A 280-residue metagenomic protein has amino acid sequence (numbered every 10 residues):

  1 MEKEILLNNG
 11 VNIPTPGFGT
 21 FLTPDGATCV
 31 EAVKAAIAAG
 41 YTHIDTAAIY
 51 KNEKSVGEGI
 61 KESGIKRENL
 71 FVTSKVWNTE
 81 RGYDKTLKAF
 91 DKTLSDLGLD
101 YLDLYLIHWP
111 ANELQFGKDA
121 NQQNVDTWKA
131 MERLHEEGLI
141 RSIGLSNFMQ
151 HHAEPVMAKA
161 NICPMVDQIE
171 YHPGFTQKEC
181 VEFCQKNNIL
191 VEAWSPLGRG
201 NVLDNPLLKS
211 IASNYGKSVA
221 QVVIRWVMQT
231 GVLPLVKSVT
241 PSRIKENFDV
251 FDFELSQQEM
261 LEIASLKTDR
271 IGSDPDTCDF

Functional and structural regions predicted by a protein language model:
M1-L70, A130, G198, D279: N-terminal binding-site loop/beta-alpha segment at the start of enzyme catalytic domains that lines or forms
N8, G57-R67, L94-L99, M157-A160 (+1 more regions): Acidic (Asp/Glu)-rich catalytic clusters
P16-A27, V76-Y83, L114-G117: Active-site mouth loops of central-metabolism enzymes
P24-A36, G82-L97, H151-A153, F175-T176: Short, acidic/polar
H43, Y101-L104, S142, V166: Residues at the N-termini of beta-strands
R67-E80, L104-H108, Y171: A short, structured active-site edge motif that brings together acidic residues
T86-I107, R133-E137, I189: CE4/NodB-like, metal-dependent polysaccharide N-deacetylase domain that modifies extracellular/periplasmic N-acetylated
A111-F280: Beta/alpha (TIM)-barrel catalytic core signal, keyed to glycine-rich beta->alpha loops juxtaposed to Asp/Glu that bind
